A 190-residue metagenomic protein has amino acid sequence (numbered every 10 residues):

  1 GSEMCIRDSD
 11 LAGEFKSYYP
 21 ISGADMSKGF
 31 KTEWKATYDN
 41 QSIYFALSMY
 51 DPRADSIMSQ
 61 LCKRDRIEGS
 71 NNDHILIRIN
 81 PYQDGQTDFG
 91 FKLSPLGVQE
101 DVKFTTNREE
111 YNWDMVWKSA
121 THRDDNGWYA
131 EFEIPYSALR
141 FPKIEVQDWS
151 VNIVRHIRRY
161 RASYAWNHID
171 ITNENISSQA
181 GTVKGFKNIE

Functional and structural regions predicted by a protein language model:
S2, R7-E190: Structural preference for beta-rich elements and adjacent junctions enriched in aromatics
